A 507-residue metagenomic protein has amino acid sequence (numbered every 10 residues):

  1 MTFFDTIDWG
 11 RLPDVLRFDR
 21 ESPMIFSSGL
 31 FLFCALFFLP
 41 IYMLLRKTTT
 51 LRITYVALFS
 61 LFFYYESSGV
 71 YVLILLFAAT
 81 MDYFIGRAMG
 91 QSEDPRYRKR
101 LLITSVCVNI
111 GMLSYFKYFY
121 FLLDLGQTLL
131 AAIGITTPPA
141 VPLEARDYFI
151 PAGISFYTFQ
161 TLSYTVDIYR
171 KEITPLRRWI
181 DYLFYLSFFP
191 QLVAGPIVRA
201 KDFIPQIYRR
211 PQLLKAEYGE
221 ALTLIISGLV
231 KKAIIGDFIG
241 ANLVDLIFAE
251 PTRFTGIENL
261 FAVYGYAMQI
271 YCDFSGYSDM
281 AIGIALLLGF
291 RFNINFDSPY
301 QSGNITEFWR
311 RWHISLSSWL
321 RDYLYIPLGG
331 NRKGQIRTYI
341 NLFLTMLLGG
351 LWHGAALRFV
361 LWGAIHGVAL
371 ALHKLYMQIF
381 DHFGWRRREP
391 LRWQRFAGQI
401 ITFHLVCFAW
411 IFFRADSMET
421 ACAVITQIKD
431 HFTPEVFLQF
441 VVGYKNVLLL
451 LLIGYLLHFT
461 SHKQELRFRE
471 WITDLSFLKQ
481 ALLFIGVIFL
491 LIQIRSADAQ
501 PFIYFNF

Functional and structural regions predicted by a protein language model:
T2-N506: Membrane-embedded transmembrane alpha-helical bundles that form the catalytic cores of multi-pass lipid-modifying
